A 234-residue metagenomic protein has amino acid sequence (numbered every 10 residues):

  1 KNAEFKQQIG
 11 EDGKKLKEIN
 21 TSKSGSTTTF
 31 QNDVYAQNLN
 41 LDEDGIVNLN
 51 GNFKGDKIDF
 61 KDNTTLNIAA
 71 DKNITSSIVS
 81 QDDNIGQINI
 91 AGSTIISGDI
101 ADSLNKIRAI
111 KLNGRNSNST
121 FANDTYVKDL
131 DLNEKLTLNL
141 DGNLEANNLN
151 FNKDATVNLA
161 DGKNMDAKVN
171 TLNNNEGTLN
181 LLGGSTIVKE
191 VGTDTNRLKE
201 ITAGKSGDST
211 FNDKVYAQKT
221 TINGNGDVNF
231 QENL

Functional and structural regions predicted by a protein language model:
K1-G13, K17-S22, T27-D42, V47-K61 (+11 more regions): Short, T/G/N/S-enriched strand-turn elements that build extracellular solenoid repeat scaffolds
